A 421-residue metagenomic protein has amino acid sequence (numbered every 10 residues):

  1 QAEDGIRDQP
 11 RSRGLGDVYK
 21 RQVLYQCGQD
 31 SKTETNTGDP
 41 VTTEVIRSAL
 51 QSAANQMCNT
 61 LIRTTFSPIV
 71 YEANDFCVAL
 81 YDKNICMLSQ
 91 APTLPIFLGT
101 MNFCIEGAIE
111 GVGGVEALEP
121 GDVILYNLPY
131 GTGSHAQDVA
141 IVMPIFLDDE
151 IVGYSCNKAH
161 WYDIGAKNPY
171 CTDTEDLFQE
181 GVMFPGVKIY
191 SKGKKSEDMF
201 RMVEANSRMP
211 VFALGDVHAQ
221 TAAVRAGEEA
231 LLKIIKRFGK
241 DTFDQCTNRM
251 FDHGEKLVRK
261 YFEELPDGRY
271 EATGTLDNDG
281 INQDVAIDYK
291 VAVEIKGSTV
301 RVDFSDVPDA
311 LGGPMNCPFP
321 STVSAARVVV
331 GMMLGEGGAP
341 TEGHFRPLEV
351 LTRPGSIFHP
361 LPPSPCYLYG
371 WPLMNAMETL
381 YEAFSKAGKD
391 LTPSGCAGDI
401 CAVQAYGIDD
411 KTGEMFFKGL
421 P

Functional and structural regions predicted by a protein language model:
Q1-Q22: Single conserved hydrophobic/aromatic residue that forms the stacking wall/gate of nucleotide- or nucleobase-binding
D17-P421: Glycine/proline-enriched, intrinsically flexible loops and inter-domain linkers
